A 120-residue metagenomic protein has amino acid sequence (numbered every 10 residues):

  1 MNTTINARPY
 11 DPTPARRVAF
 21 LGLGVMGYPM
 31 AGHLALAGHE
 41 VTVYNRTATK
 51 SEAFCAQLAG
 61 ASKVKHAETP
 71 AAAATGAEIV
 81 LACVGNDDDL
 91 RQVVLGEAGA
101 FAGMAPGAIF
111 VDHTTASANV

Functional and structural regions predicted by a protein language model:
N2-A82, H113-T114: NAD(P)+-binding Rossmann beta1-loop-alpha1 motif at the extreme N-terminus of oxidoreductases
P70-V120: Rossmann-fold NAD(P) dinucleotide-binding segment
